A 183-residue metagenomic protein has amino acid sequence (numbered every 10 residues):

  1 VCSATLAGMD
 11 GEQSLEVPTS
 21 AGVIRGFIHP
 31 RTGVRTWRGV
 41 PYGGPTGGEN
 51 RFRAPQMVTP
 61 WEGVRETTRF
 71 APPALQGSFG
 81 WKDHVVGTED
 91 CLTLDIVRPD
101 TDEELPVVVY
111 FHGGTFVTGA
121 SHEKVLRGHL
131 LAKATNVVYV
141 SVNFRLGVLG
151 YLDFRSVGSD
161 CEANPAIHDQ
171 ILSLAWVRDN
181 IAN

Functional and structural regions predicted by a protein language model:
C2, L6-N164: Non-catalytic accessory segments of hydrolases
C161-A182: Alpha/beta-hydrolase active-site loop
